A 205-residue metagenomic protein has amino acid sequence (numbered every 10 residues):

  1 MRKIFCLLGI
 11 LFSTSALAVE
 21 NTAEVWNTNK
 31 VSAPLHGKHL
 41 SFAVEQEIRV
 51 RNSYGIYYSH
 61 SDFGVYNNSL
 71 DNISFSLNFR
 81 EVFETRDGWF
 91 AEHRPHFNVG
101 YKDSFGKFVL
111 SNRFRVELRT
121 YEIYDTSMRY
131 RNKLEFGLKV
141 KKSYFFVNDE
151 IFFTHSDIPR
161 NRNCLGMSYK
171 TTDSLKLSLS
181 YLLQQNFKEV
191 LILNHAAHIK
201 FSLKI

Functional and structural regions predicted by a protein language model:
I4-T14: Sec-dependent N-terminal signal peptides
A18-S69, S74-S76: Start-of-domain marker
A18-V25, I48-Y58, T85-A91, T120-M128 (+2 more regions): Solvent-exposed loop/turn segments connecting transmembrane beta-strands in outer-membrane beta-barrel proteins
V25-N29, S59-F63, H93-F97, M128-L134 (+2 more regions): Hydrophobic, lipid-facing positions within transmembrane beta-strands of outer-membrane proteins
L35, Q46-N52, F79-T85, D103-F105 (+5 more regions): Transmembrane beta-strands of outer-membrane beta-barrel pores
G37-A43, D71-L77, G106-L110, K142-F145 (+1 more regions): Repeated loop/turn-to-beta-strand initiation elements of outer-membrane beta-barrel proteins
V99, V140, Y169, L193-I205: Outer-membrane beta-barrel "beta-signal"
Y101-K102, V109-E150: Detector for outer-membrane/organellar transmembrane beta-barrel domains, recognizing the amphipathic beta-strand
